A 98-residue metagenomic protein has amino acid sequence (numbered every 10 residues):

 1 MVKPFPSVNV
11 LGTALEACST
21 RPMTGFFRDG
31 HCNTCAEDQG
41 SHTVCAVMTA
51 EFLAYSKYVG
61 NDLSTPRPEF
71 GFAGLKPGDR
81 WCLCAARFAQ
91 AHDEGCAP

Functional and structural regions predicted by a protein language model:
V2-C96: A charge-rich, low-complexity, intrinsically flexible signal that marks solvent-exposed coils, linkers, repeats
